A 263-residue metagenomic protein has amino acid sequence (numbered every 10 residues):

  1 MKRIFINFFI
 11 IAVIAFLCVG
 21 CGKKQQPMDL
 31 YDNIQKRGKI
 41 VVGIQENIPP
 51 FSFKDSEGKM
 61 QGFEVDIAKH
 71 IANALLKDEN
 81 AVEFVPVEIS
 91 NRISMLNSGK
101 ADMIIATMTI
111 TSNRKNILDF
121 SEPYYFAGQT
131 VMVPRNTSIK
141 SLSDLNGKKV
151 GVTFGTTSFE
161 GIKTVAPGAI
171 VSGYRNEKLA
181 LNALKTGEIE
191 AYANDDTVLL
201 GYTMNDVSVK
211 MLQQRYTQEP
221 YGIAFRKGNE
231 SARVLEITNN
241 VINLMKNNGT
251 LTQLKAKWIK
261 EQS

Functional and structural regions predicted by a protein language model:
L17-G20: C-terminal motif of bacterial Sec signal peptides marking the signal peptidase cleavage site
G22-K24, V65-D66, H70-A74, F154-T156 (+2 more regions): Extended ligand-binding regions for polar small-molecule ligands
K23-P27, K36, E160-Y174, V207-R215 (+1 more regions): Ligand-binding clefts/hinges and TM-proximal coupling segments of bilobed small-molecule sensing domains
Q26-I104: Extracytoplasmic small-molecule ligand-binding "clamshell" domains of the periplasmic binding protein/Venus flytrap
P27-D29, V82-S94, T137, T157 (+3 more regions): Short helix-initiation/N-cap motifs at beta->coil->alpha
E46, F126-V133, D196, L200-I242 (+1 more regions): Periplasmic-binding protein-like
K69, N73, A81-D144, K210 (+1 more regions): Acidic, polar ligand-binding/catalytic clefts
N91, M108-N116, G161-T164, K185-T186 (+1 more regions): A ligand-binding cleft/hinge motif common to bilobed small-molecule-binding domains
